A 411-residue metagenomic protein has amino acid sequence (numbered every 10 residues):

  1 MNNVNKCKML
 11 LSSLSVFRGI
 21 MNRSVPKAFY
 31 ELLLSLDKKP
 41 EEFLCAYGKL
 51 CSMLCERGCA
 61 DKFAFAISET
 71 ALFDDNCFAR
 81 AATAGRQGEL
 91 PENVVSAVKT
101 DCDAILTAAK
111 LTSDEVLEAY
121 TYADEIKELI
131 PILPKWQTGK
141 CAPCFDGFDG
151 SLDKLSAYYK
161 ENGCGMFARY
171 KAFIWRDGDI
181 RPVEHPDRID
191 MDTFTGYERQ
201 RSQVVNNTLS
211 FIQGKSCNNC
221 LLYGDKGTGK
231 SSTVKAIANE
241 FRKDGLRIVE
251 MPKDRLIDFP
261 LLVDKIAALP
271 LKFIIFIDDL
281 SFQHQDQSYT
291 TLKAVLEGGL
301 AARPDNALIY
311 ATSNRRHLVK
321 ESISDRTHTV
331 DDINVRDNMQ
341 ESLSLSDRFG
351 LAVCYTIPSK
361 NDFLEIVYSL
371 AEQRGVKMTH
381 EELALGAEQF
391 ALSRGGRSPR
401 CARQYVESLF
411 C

Functional and structural regions predicted by a protein language model:
M1-T195, R199: AAA+ P-loop ATPase mechanoenzymes
P182-H185, L209-C217: Phosphate-binding P-loop
Y197, G214-V234: Walker A/P-loop nucleotide-binding motif
E198-Q213: Pre-Walker A adenine-sensing motif
E240-F273, S281-Q285: AAA+/P-loop NTPase substrate/partner-engagement loops
A267-A268, Q283-D331, D337: Conserved catalytic/switch belt of AAA+ P-loop NTPases
V330-L343, G350-L364: Conserved AAA+ ATPase "SRH/arginine-finger" region at the nucleotide-binding site
A352, T356-C411: C-terminal alpha-helical "lid" subdomain
